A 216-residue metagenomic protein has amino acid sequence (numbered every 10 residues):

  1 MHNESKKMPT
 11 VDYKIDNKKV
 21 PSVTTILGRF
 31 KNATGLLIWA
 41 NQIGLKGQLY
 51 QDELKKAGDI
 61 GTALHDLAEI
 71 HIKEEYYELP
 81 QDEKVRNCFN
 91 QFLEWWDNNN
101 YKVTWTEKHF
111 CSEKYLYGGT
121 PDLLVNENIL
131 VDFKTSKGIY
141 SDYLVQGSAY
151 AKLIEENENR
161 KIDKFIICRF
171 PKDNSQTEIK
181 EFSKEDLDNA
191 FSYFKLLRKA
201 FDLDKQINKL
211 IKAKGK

Functional and structural regions predicted by a protein language model:
M1-G118, K216: Metal-dependent nuclease catalytic cores that hydrolyze phosphodiester bonds in DNA/RNA, characterized by
D52-K56, T135-D142: Conserved aromatic-histidine-acidic binding/catalytic patches
H65, G119-K137, Y150: Conserved catalytic cores of phosphodiester-cleaving nucleases, focusing on short active-site segments
I70-E74, K152-N157: Active-site catalytic microenvironments for nucleophilic, acid-base chemistry
Y101, E113, I154-K216: Metal-dependent nuclease catalytic regions and adjoining charged, substrate-binding loops involved in nucleic-acid end
T106, L123, F165-I166: A structural signal for short, well-ordered beta-strand segments
L116-G118, G138-V145: Active-site-adjacent loop/helix micro-motif of nuclease/hydrolase catalytic cores
V145-L153: Short, charged, amphipathic alpha-helix that recurs within catalytic cores of restriction-modification and other
